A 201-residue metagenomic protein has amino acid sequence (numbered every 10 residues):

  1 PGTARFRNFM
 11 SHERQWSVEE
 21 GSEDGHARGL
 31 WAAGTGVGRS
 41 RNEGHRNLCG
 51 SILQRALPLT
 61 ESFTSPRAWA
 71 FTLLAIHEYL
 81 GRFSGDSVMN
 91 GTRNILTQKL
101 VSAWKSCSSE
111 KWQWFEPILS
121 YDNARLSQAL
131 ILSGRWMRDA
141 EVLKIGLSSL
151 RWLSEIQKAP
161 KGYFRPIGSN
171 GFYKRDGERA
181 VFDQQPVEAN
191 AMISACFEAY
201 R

Functional and structural regions predicted by a protein language model:
P1-R201: Glycan-recognition and catalytic cores of secretory/periplasmic carbohydrate-active enzymes
